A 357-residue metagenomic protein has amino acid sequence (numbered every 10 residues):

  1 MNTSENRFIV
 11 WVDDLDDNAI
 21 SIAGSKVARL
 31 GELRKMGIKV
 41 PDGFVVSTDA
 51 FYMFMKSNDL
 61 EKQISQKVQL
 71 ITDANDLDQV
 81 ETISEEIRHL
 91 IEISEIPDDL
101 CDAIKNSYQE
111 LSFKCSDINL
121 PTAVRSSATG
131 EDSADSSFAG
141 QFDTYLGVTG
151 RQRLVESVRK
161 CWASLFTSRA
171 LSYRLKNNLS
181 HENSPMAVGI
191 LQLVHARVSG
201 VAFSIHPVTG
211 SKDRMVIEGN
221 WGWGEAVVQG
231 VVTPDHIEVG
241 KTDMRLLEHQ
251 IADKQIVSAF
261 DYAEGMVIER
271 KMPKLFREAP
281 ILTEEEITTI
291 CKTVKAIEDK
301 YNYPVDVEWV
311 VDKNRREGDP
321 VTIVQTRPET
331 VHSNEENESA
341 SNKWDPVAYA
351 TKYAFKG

Functional and structural regions predicted by a protein language model:
M1-A187, V198, E278-E285, I290-N302 (+5 more regions): N-terminal beta-alpha lobe that positions the nucleotide/phosphoryl donor in ATP/NTP-coupled carboxylate activation
L193-H195: Conserved, single-site charged/polar hotspot
S199, I205-H206: Segments forming glycine/polar-rich beta-alpha architectures that bind adenosine-containing cofactors
R214-D306, V311-R315, W344-G357: Conserved catalytic alpha/beta cores of large enzymes that bind or transform nucleotide phosphates and polynucleotides
G219, V324-H332: Short beta->alpha transition motifs characteristic of CBS
E225-Q229, H332-E338: Cytochrome P450 core scaffold surrounding the K-helix E-X-X-R motif and the conserved "meander" helix-loop region
